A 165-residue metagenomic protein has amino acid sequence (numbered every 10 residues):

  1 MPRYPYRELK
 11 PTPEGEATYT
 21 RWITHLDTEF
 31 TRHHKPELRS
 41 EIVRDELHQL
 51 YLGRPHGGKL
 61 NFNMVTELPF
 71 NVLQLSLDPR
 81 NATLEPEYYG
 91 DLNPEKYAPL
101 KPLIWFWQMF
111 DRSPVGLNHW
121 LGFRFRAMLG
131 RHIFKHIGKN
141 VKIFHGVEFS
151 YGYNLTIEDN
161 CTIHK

Functional and structural regions predicted by a protein language model:
M1-H132: Terminal amphipathic alpha-helical/low-complexity segments used for targeting or macromolecular assembly
F123, S150-Y151: Conserved phosphate/pyrophosphate-binding and hydrolysis machinery centered on Walker-type P-loop NTPases, extending
K135, K139-I143, V147-F149, L155 (+1 more regions): A structural motif detector for beta-strand N-caps
